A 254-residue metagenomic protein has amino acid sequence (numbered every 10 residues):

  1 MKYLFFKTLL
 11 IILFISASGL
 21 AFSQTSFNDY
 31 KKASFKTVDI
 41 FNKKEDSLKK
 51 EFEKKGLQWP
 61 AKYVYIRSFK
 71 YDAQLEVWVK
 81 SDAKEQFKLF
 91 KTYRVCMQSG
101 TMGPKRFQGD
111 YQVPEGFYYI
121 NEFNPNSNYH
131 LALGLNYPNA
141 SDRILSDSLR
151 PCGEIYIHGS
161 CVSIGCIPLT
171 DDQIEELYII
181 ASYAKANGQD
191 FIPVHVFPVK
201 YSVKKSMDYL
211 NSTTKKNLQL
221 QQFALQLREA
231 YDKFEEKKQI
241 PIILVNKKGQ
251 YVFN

Functional and structural regions predicted by a protein language model:
M1-N28: Bacterial Sec-dependent N-terminal signal peptides
Q24-I164, D172-I192, Y201-N254: Cell wall/extracellular polymer interaction/catalysis modules
L169: A conserved hydrophobic position in a structured secondary element of the catalytic/binding core that shapes
F197-P198: Hydrophobic transmembrane alpha-helices
